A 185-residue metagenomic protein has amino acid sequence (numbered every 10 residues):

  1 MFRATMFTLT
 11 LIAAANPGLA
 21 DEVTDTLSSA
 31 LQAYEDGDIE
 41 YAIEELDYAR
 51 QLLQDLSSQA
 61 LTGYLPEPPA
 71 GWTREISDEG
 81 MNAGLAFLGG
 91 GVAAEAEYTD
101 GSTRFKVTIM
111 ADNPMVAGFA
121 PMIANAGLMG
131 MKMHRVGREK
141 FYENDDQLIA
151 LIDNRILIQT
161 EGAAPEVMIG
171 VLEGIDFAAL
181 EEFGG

Functional and structural regions predicted by a protein language model:
M1-M6: Bacterial N-terminal signal peptides that target proteins for export
F7-T8, G18: Cleavable N-terminal signal peptides
A14-A15: N-terminal signal peptide c-region/cleavage motif recognized by signal peptidases
L19-M81: Charge-rich, low-complexity N-terminal segments
E22-L31, E35, E45-D47, L85-F87 (+1 more regions): A short, solvent-exposed beta-edge/loop patch
Q51-D55, T62, A124-A126, M131 (+1 more regions): Homeobox/homeodomain signature
Q59-D146: Short, solvent-exposed recognition patches
